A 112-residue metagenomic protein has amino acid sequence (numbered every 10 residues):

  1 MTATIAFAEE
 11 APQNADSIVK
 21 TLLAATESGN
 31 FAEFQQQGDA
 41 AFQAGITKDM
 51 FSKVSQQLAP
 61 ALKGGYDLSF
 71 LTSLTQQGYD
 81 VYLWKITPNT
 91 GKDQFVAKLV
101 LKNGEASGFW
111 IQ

Functional and structural regions predicted by a protein language model:
M1-A3, N89: Intrinsically disordered/low-complexity terminal segments and short unstructured peptides
A3-E9, I46-D49, F95, A106-S107: Short charge-dense sequence patches
A3-S28: Short, low-complexity N-terminal intrinsically disordered segments enriched in polar/charged residues
F7, G65-D67, L99-N103: Short C-terminal domain-edge/linker segments immediately following a structured domain
D16-S17, T21, E33-D80, D93: Short solvent-exposed beta->alpha transition segments
T72-Q112: Exposed beta-sheet edge and beta->alpha loop/turn motif
